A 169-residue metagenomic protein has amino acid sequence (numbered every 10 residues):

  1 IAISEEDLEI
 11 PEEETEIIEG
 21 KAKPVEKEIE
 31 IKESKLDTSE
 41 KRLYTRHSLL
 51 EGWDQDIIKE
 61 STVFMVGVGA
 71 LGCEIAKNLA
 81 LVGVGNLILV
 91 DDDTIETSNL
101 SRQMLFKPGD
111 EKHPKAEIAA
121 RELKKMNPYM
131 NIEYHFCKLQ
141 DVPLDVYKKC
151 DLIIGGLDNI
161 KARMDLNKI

Functional and structural regions predicted by a protein language model:
I1-I169: Adenine nucleotide-associated cytosolic modules
